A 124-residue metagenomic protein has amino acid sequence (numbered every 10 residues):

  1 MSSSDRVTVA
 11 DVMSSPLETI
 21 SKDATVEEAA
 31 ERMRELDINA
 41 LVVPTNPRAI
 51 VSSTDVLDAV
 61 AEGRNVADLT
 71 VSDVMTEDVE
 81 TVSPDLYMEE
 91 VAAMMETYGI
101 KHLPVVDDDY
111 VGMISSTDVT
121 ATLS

Functional and structural regions predicted by a protein language model:
M1-S124: Tandem CBS (Cystathionine beta-synthase) repeat/Bateman regulatory domains
